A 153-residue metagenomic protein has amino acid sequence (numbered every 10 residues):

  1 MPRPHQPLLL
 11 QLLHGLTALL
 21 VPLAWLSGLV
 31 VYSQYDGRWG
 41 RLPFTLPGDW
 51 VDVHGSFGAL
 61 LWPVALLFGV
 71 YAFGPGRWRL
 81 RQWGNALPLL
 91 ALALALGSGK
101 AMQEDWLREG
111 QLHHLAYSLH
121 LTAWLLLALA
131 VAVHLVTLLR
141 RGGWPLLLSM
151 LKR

Functional and structural regions predicted by a protein language model:
M1-R153: Membrane-embedded alpha-helical bundles that constitute the cytochrome b-like, heme-associated redox core of multi-pass
